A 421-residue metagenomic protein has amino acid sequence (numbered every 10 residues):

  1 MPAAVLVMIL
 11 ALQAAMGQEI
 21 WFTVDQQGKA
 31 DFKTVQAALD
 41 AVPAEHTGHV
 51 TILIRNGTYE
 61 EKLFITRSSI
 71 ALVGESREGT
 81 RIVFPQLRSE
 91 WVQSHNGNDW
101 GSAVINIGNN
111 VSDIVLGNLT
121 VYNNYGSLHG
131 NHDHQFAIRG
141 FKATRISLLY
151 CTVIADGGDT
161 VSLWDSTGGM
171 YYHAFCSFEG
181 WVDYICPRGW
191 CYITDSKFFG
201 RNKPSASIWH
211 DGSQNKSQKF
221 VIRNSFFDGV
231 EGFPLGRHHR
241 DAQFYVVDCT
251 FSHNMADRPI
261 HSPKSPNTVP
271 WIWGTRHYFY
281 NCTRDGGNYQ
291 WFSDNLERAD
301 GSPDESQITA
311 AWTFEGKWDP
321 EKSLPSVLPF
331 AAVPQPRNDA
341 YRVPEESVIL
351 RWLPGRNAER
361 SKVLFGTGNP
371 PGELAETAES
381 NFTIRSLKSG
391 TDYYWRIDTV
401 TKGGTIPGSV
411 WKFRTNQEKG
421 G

Functional and structural regions predicted by a protein language model:
P2-Q13: Bacterial N-terminal signal peptides
Q18-K29, K33-P329: Sequence-level preference for short, compositionally simple segments enriched in small aliphatic or small polar residues
H49, S347, A358-K362: Exposed beta-strand and adjacent loop surfaces of beta-rich binding modules that mediate intermolecular recognition
N56, P344-E345, S389-G390: Surface-exposed loops/turns
G57-T58, S76-G79, N254-A256, R356-A358 (+2 more regions): Acidic glycine-/aspartate-rich tracts in secreted/extracellular proteins
V327-R356, V410-G421: Pro/Thr/Ser/Gly-rich low-complexity, intrinsically disordered linker/stalk tracts
R360-K388, K402-S409: Recognizes extended acidic, P/S/T-rich segments that occur within or adjacent to Ig-like beta-sandwich modules
